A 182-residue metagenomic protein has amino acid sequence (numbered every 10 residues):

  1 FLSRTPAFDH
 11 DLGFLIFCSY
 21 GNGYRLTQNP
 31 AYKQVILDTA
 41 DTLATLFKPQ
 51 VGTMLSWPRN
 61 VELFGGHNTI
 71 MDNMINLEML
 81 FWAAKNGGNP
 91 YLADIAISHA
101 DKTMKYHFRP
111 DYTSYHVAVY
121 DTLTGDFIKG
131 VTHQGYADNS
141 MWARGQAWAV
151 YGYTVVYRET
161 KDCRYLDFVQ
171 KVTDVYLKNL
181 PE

Functional and structural regions predicted by a protein language model:
F1-E182: Glycan-recognition and catalytic cores of secretory/periplasmic carbohydrate-active enzymes
